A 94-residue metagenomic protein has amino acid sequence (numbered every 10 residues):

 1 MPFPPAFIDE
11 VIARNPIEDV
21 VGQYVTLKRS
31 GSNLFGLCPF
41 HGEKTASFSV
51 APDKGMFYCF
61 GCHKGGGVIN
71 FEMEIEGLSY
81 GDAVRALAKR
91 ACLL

Functional and structural regions predicted by a protein language model:
M1-L94: N-terminal structured subdomain of primase-like DNA metabolism proteins
